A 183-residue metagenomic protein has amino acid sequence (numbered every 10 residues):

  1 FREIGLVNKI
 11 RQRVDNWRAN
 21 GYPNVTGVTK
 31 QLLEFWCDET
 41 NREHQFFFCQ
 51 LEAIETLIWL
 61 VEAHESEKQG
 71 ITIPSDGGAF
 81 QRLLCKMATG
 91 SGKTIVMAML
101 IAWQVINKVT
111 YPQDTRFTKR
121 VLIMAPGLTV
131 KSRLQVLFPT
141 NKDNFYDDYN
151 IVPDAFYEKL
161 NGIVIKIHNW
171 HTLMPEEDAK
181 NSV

Functional and structural regions predicted by a protein language model:
F1-V183: RecA-like P-loop NTPase motor core of helicase/translocase proteins
